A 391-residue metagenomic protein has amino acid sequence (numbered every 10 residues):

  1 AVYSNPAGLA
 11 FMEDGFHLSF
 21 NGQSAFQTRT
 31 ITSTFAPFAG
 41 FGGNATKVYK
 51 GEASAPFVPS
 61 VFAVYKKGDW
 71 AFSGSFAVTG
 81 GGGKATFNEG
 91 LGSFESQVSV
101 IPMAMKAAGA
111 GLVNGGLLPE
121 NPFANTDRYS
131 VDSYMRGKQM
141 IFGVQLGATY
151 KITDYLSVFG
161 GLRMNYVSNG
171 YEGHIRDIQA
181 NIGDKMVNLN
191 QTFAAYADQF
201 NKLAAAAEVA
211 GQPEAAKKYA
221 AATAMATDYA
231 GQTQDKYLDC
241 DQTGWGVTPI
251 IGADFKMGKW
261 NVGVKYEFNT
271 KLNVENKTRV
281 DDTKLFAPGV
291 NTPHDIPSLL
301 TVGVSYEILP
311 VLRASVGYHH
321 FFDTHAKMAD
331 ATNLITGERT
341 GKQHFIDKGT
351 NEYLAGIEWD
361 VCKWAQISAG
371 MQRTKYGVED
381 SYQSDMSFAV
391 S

Functional and structural regions predicted by a protein language model:
A1-T86, V100: N-terminal, post-signal peptide beta-strand-biased segments of exported outer-membrane/organellar beta-barrel and other
F57-V58, V64-S391: Outer-membrane beta-barrel porins/channels
